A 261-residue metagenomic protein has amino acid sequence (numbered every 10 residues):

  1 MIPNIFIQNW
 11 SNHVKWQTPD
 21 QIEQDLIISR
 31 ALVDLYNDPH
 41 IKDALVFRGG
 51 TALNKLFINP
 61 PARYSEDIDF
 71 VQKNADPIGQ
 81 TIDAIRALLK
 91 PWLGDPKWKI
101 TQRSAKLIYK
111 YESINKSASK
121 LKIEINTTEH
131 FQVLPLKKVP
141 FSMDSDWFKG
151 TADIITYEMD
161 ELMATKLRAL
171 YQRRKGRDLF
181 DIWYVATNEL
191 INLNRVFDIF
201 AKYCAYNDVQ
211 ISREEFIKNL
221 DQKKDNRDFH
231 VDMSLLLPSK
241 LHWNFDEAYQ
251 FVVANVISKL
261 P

Functional and structural regions predicted by a protein language model:
M1-L45, L56-R63, Q72-P261: Structured mid-to-C-terminal alpha-helical surface segments
F47-A52: Glycine-rich beta-strand-to-loop/alpha-helix junction loops that act as flexible
